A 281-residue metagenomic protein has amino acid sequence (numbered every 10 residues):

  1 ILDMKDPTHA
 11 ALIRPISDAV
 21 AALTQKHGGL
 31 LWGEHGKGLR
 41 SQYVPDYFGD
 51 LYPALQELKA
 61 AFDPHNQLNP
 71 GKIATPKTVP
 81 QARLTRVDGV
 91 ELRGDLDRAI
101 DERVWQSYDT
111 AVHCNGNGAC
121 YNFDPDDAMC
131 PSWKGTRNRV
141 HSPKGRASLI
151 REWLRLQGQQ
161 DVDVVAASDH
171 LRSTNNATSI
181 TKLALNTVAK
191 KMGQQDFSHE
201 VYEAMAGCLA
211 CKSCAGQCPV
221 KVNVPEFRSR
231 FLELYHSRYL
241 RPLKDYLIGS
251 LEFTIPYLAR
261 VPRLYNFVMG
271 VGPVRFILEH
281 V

Functional and structural regions predicted by a protein language model:
I1-N115, R139, G145, A167-H170 (+4 more regions): Conserved glycine-rich FAD pyrophosphate-binding loop
M4, A22, K26, D46-D50 (+11 more regions): Short, well-ordered loop/turn and helix-capping segments at boundaries between secondary-structure elements and domains
P7-T8, N138, K191-D196: Short, contiguous acidic/charged loop-to-helix segments that flank catalytic cores in large enzymes
A19-A22, P53, E57, L149-E152 (+3 more regions): Alpha-helical scaffold segments in soluble metabolic enzymes
A21, L55, H65, C120-L171 (+2 more regions): Mobile "lid/hinge" segments at catalytic clefts and subdomain interfaces of large enzymes
T24, G28, N66-Q67, N122-P125 (+1 more regions): Proline-centered turn/helix-capping motifs that create local helix->coil transitions or kinks
P70-K72, H113-L149, G207, C211-L232: Iron-sulfur cluster-binding cysteine motifs and their immediate structural context in ferredoxin-like electron-transfer
D169-L171, I180-V281: Iron-sulfur-cluster electron-transfer modules
